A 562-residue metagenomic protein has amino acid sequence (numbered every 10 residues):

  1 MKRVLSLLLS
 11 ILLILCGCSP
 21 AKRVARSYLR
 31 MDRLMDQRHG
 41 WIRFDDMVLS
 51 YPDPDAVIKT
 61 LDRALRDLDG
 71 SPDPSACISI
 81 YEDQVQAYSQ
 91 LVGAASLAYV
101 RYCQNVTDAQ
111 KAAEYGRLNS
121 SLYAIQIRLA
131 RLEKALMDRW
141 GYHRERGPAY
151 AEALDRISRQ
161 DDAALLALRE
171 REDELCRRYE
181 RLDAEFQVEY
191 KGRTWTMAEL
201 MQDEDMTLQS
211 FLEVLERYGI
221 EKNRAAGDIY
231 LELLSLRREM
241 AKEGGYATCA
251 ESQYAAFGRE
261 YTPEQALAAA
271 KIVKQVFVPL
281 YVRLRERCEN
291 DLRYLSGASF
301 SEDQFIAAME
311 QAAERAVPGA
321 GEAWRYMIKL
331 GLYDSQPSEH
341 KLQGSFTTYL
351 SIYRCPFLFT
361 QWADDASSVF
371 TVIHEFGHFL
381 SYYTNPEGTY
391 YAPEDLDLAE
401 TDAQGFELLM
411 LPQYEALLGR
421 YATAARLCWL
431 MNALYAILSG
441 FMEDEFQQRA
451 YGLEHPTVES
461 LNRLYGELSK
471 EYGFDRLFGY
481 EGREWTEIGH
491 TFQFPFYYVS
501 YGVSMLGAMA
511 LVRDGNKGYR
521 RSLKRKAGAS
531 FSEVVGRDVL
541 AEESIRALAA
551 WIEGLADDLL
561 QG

Functional and structural regions predicted by a protein language model:
K2-S10: Sec-dependent signal peptide recognition, specifically the positively charged N-region followed immediately by
K22-S299, Q561: A well-structured
R101, V372, G440, D444 (+1 more regions): C-terminal, non-catalytic "cap/extension" segments appended to globular domains
K271, Q275-V276, D395-M431, Y435 (+1 more regions): Post-HExxH zinc-binding segment in Zn-dependent metallohydrolases
A298-S299, L332-C355, F494: Catalytic zinc-binding patch centered on the HExxH motif and its immediate surroundings that defines zinc-dependent
Y353-V372: Short pre-active-site segment immediately N-terminal to the catalytic Zn-binding motif
G377-Y390, L409: Catalytic Zn2+-binding segment of zinc metalloproteases
